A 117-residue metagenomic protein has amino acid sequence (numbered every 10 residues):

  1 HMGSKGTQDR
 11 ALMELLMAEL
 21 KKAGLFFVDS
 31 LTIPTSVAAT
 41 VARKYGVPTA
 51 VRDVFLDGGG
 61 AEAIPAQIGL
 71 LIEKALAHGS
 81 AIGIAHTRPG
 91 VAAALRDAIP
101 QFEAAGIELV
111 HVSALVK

Functional and structural regions predicted by a protein language model:
H1-G69, S80, H86-I107, S113: Catalytic domains of cell-wall/extracellular-matrix polysaccharide-remodeling enzymes, centered on de-N-acetylation
E73-A77: Glycine-rich phosphate/diphosphate-binding loops that line cofactor/substrate pockets in enzymes
